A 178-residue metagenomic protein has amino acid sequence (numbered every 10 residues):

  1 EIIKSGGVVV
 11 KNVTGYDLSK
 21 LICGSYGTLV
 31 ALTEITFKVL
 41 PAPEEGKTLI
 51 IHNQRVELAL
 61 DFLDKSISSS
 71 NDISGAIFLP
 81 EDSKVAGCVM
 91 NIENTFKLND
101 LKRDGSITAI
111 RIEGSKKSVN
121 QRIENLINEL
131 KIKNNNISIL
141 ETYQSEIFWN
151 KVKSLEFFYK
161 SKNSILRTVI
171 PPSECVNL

Functional and structural regions predicted by a protein language model:
E1-L178: Noncatalytic alpha-helical scaffold of FAD-dependent oxidoreductases
